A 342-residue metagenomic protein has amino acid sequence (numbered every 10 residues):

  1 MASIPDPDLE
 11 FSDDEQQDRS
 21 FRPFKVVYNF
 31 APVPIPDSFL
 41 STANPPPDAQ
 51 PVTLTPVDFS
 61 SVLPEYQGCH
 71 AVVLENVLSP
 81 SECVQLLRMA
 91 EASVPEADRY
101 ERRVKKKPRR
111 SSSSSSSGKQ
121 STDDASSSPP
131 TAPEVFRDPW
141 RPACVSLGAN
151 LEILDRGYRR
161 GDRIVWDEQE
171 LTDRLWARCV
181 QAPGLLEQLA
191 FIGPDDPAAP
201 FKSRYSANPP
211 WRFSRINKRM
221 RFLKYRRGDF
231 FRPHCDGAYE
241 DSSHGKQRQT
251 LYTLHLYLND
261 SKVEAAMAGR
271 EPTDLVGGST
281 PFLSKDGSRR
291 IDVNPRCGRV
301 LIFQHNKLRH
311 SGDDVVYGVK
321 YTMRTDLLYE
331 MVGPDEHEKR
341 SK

Functional and structural regions predicted by a protein language model:
M1-T253, Y257-R299, K307-K342: Fe(II)/2-oxoglutarate oxygenase catalytic core
